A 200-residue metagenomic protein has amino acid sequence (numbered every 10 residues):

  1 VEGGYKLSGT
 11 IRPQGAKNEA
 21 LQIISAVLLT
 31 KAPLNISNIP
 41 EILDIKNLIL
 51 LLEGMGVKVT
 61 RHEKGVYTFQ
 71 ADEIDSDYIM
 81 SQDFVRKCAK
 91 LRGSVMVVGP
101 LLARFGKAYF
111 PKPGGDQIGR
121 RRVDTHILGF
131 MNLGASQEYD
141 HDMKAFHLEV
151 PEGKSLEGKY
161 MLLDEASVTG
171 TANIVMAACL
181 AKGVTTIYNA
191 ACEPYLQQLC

Functional and structural regions predicted by a protein language model:
V1-C200: Structural preference for solvent-exposed beta-strand-turn elements and adjacent flexible terminal/loop segments within
